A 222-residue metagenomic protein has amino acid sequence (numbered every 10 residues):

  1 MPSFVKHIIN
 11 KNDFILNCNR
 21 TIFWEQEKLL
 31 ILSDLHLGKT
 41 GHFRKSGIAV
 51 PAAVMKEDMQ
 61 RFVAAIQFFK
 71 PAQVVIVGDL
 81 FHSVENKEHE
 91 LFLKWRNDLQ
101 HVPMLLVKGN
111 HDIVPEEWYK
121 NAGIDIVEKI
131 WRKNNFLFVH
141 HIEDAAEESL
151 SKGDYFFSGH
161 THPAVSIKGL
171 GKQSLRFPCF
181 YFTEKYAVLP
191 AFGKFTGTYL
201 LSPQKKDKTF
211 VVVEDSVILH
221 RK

Functional and structural regions predicted by a protein language model:
M1-V77, H82-K222: Extended recognition/assembly regions associated with phosphoester-bond processing machinery
